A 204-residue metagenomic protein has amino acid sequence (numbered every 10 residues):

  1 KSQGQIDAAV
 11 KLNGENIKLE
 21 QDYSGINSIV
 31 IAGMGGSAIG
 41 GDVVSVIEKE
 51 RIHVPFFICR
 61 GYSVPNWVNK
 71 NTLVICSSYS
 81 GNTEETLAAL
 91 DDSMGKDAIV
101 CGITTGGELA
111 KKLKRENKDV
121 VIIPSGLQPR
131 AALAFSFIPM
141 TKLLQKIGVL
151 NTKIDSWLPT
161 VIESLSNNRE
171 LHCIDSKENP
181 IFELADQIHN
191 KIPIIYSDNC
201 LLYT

Functional and structural regions predicted by a protein language model:
K1-K11: N-terminal amphipathic/basic leader segments beginning at the initiator methionine
V10-Y23, I174-Q187: A short, well-structured juxtamembrane/interface segment
G14, Q128-A131, C173, Y196: Residues in flexible loops and secondary-structure boundaries
E20-E170, D186: Glycine-rich phosphate-binding loops that contact phosphosugars or nucleotide phosphates
A32, Y196-D198: Short beta-strand->loop
G107, N179-F182, C200: Serine-centered coil/turn micro-motif
Y203-T204: Conserved small/polar residues in nucleotide/adenosyl-binding loops
